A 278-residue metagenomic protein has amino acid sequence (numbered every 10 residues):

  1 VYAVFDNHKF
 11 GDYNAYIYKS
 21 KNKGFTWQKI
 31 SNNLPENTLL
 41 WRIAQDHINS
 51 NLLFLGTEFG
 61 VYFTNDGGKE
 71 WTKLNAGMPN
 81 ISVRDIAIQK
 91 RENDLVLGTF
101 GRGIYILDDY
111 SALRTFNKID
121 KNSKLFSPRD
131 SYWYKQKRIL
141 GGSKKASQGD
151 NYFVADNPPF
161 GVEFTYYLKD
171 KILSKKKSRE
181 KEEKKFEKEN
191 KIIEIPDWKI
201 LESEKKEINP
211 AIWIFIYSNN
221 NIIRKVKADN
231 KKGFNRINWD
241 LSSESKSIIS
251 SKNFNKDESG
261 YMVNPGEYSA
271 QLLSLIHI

Functional and structural regions predicted by a protein language model:
V1-Y152, P159-G161, K169-K171: Beta-propeller blade termini and top-face loops
G142-A211, R236: Contiguous beta-strand segments within globular domains
I216-S218: Conserved aromatic beta-strand anchor motif in extracellular beta-sandwich/beta-rich domains
I222-S259: Glycine-centered tight-turn motifs at strand-turn-strand junctions
N235, G266-A270: A short tyrosine-centered beta-strand micro-motif
Y261-N264: Surface-exposed, short loops/turns at beta-strand junctions within beta-sandwich domains
L272-S274: Conserved structural position at the C-terminal beta-strand of extracellular beta-sandwich adhesion modules
H277-I278: Conserved small/polar residues in nucleotide/adenosyl-binding loops
